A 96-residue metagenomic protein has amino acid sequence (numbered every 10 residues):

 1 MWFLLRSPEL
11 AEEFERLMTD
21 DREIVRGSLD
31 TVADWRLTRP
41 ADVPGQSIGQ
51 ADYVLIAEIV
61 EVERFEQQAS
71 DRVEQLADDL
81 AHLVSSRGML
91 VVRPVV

Functional and structural regions predicted by a protein language model:
M1-L4, V54-I56: Active-site-flanking beta-strand signature of metal-NTP-handling nucleotidyl enzymes and homologous cyclase-like
L4-R16: Short, surface-exposed ligand-recognition loops at beta-strand->loop->(often short) alpha-helix junctions that present
I24-V32, G45-V95: An amphipathic, aromatic/His-enriched active-site/gating alpha helix that lines ligand/cofactor pockets
D34-R36: Residues at or immediately flanking beta-strands
T38-P44: Short, solvent-exposed loop/turn elements at beta->coil junctions and helix N-caps that rim active or binding pockets
